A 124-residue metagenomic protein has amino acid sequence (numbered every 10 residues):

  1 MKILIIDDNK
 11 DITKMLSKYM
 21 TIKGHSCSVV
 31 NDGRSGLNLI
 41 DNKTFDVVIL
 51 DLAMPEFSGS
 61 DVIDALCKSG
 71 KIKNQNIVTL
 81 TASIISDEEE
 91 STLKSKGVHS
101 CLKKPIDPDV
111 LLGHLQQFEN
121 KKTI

Functional and structural regions predicted by a protein language model:
K14-I22: Charged docking surfaces used in two-component/phosphorelay signaling
G24-N31, L39, L102: Short hydrophobic/Thr-rich beta-strand motif most characteristic of the beta2 strand and flanking loop of CheY-like
D41-K43, C67-Q75, K96: Conserved phosphotransfer cores of two-component systems
D51: Active-site residues of response regulator receiver
M54: Receiver (REC) domain active-site loop signature in two-component systems and cognate sites in sensor histidine kinases
L80-T81: Hydrophobic/aromatic residues positioned on beta-strands within the core alpha/beta folds
I106-L115: C-terminal output helix
